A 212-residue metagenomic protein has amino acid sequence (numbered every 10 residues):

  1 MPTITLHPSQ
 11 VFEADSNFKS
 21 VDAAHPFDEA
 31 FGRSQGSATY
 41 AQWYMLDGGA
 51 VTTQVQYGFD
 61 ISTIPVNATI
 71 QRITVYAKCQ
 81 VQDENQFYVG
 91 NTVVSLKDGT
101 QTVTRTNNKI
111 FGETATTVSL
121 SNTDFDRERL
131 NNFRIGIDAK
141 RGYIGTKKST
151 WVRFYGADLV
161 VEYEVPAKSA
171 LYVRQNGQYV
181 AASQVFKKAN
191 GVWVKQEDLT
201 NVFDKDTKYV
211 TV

Functional and structural regions predicted by a protein language model:
M1-K168, G191, K195-T211: Disulfide-rich extracellular domains of secreted proteins
Y172-V173, F186: Long tandem-repeat architecture
Y179-A181, V185-K187, W193-E197: Short linear proline/tyrosine/threonine-rich motifs used for host-factor recruitment and membrane trafficking/assembly
